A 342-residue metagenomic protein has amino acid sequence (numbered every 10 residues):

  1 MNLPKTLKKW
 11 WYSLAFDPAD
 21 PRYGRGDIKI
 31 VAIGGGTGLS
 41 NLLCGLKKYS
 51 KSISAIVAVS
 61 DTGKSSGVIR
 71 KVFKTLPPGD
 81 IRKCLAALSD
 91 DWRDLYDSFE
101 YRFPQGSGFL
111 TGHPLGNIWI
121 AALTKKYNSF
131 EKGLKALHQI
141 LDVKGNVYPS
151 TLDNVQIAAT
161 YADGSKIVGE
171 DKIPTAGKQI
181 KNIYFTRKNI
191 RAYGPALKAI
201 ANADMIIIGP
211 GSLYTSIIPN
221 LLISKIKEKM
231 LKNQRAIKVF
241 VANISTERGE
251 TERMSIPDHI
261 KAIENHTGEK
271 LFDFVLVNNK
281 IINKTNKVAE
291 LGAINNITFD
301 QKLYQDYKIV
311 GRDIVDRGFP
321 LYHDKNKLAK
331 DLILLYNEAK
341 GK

Functional and structural regions predicted by a protein language model:
N2, A58-K178, I333, E338: Electropositive, gly/pro-rich neighborhoods at or near active sites that engage anionic ligands
N2-K29, C44-K47, A55, D142 (+3 more regions): Non-transmembrane, aqueous-exposed alpha-helical and coiled segments at domain scale
N2-S13, R253-K342: C-terminal functional extensions of proteins
D27, A32, C44-S66, R70-F73 (+1 more regions): Active-site histidine-anchored catalytic micro-motif
S50-K51, N233-K238, F272, Y307: A short helix->loop->beta-strand "cap" motif at the edges of active sites that frequently abuts
P149, D153-Y214: Active-site gating loop/helix substructures
L213-I223, T285-I294: Glycine/threonine-rich flexible loop motifs
N220-K227, M254-H259: Charged helix-capping and loop-helix junction motifs
